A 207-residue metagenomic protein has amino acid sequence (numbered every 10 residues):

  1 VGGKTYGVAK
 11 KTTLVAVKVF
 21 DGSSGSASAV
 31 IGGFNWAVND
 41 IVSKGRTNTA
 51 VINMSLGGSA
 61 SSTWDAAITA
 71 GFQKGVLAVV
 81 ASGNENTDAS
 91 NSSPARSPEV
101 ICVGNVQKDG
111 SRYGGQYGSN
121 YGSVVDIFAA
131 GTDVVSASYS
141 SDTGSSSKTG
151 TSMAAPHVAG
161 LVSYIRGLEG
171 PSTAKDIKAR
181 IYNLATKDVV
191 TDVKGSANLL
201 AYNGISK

Functional and structural regions predicted by a protein language model:
V1-A29, G45-V51, Q73, S90 (+6 more regions): Subtilisin-like serine protease catalytic core
G3-K4, G33-D40, G71-K74, A137 (+2 more regions): Structured segments of extracytoplasmic/periplasmic soluble domains in secreted or envelope-associated proteins
T5, F20-S24, L56-S62, N84-D88 (+5 more regions): Solvent-exposed loop/turn segments at secondary-structure junctions within structured extracellular/periplasmic domains
V15, L77-V79, C102, F128 (+1 more regions): Structural detector of well-ordered beta-strand residues that form the stable sheet scaffold of enzyme domains
S24, S147-G160: Short glycine/threonine-rich catalytic loop with a Thr-x-Gly-x-Asp
F34-S61, A81: Short acidic, glycine-rich surface-loop motifs adjacent to enzyme active sites
V38, Q107-M153, V189-D192: Catalytic-core environment of secreted peptidases
A60-V79, S93: Catalytic-core regions built around general acid/base machinery
